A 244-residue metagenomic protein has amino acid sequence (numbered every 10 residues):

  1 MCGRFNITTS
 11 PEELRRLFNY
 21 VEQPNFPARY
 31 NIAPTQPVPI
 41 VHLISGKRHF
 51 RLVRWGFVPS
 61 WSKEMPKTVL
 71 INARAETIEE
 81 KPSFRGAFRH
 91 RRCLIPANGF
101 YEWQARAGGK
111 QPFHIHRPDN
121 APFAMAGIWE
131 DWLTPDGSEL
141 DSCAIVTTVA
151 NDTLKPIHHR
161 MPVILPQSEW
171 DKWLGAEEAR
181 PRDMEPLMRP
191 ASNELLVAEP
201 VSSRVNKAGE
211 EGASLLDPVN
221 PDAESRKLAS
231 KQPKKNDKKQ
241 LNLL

Functional and structural regions predicted by a protein language model:
M1-L244: Short linear sequence motif anchored by a di-proline
